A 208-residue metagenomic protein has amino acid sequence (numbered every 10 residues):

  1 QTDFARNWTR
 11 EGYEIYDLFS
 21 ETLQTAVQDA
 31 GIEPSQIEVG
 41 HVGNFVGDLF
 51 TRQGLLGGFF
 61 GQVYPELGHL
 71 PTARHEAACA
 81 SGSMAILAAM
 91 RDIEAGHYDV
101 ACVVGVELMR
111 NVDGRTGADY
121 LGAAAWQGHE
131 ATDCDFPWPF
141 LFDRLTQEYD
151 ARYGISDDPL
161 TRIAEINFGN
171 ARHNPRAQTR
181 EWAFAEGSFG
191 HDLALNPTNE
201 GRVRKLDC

Functional and structural regions predicted by a protein language model:
Q1-S20, I32-F45, W138, T146: Cofactor-binding beta-sheet edge motifs in enzyme active sites
Y13, I32-P34, T51, E66-C208: Acyl-thioester C-C bond-transforming condensing/cleaving domain
F19, Q53-G57, G82: Conserved donor sugar-nucleotide recognition element shared by glycan-biosynthetic enzymes
E21, T25-D29, I93: Alpha-helical support elements that line or immediately flank enzyme active sites and cofactor-binding pockets
L23, G57-G58, T146: Generic structural marker for isolated residues within well-ordered, non-membrane alpha-helices of soluble domains
V27, G61-Q62, D150: Residue-level preference for well-ordered alpha-helical positions
S35-F60, Y98: Membrane helical hairpin/interfacial module
G57-H69: Short, structured active-site "lid" loops
